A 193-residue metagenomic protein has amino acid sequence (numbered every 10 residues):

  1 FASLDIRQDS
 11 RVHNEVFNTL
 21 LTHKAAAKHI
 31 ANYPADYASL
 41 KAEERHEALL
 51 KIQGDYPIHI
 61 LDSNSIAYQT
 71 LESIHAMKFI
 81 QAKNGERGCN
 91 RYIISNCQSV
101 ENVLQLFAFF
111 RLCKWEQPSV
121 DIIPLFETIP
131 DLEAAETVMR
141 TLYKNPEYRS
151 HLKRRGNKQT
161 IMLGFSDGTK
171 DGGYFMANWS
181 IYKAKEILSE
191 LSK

Functional and structural regions predicted by a protein language model:
F1-K83: Extended, charge-enriched "interface" segments that sit outside catalytic cores
F1-S3, R87-Y92, S119-I123, K158-T160: Beta-sheet entry/capping signal
S3-R7, A26, K83-R87, L112-E116 (+2 more regions): Intrinsically disordered or highly flexible coil/loop and linker segments, enriched in small and charged/polar residues
D9, C97-Q98: Extended, domain-scale alpha-helical bundle/helix-rich regions
I58-A67, I93, K170-I181: The substrate-binding groove and active-site-proximal loops of carbohydrate-active enzymes, especially glycoside
I66, R91-N96, I123-E127: Catalytic beta/alpha-barrel core
A76-R87, I187-K193: A structural motif corresponding to the C-terminal end of an alpha-helix and its immediate exit/capping segment
L104-Q117, I123, E127-K193: Active-site capping/gating regions of soluble enzymes
